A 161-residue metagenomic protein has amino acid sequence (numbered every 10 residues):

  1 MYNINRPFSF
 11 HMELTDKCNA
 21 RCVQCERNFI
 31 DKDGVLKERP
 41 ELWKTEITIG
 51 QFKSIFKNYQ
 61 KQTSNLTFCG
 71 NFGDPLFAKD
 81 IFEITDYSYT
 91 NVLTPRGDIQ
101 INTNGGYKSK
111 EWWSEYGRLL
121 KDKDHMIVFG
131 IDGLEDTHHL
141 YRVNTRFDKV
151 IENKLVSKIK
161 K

Functional and structural regions predicted by a protein language model:
M1-M126, L140-N144, D148, E152: Conserved alpha-helical substructure of the radical SAM core
I30, D132-L134: Short connector loops/turns at beta-strand edges and beta->alpha or beta->beta junctions
I127-I131: Conserved phosphate-donor/acceptor-positioning beta-strand/loop module used by diverse small-molecule
T137: Conserved beta-strand positions that form and line the central face of beta-propeller blades
V150-K161: Short, intrinsically disordered, charge-balanced linker/junction segments flanking boundaries in proteins
